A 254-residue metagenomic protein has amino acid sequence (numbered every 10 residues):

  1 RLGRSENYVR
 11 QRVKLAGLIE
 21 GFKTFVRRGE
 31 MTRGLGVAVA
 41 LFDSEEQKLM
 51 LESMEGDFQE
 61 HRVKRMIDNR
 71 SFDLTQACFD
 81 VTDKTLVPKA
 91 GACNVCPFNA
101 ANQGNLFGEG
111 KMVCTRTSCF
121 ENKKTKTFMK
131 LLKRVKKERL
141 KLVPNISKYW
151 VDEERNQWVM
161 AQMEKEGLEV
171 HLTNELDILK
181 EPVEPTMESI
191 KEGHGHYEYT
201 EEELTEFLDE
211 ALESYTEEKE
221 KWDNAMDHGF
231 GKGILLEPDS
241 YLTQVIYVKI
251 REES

Functional and structural regions predicted by a protein language model:
S5-R10, K14-S254: Accessory, typically intrinsically disordered or conformationally flexible segments
